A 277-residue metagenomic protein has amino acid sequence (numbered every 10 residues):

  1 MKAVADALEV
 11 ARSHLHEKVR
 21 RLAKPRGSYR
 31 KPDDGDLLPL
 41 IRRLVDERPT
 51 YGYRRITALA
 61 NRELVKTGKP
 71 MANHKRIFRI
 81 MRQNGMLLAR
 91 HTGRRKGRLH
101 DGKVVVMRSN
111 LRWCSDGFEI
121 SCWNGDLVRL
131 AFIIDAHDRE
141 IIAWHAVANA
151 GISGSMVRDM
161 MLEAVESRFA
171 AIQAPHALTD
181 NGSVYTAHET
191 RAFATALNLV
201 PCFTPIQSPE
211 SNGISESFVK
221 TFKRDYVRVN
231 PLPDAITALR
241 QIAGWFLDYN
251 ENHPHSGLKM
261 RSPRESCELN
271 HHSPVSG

Functional and structural regions predicted by a protein language model:
K2-A7, I56: Short alpha-helical "recognition helix" segments of helix-turn-helix
V4, G93-R95, A146, A174-N181 (+2 more regions): RNase H-like polynucleotidyl transferase catalytic core
V10-H14, D36, M156, E189 (+4 more regions): Generic alpha-helical secondary structure signal
S13-R112, S262-S273: Basic, flexible linker segments flanking DNA-binding modules in nucleic acid-interacting mobile-element proteins
K31, T50, K66-G68, V105-M107 (+4 more regions): Conserved, non-catalytic sequence blocks in retroelement Pol enzymes and Pol-derived host proteins
K75-I134, E140, M156-A174, G277: Mobile-element integrase/transposase regions, centering on the N-terminal DNA-binding/Zn-coordinating module
D135-A136, A146-S153: A short acidic/small-residue loop/turn micro-motif
Q173, T195-L197, T221-G277: C-terminal domain-tail junction helix/linker
